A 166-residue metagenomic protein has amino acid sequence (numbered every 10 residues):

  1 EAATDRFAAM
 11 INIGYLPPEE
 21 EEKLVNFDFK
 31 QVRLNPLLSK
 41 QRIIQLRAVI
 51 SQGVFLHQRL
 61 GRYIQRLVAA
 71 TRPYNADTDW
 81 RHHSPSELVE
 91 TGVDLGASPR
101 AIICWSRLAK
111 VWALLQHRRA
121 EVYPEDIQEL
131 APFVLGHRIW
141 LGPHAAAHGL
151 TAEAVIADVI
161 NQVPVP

Functional and structural regions predicted by a protein language model:
A2, R59, C104: Short, well-structured alpha-helical interface segments that form or flank functional binding sites
A2-R6, K23-L24, D126-L130: Alpha-helical scaffold elements adjacent to nucleotide-binding pockets in ATP/GTP-utilizing enzyme cores
T4-A9, G136-H137: Short glycine-/polar-rich loops that comprise or flank the Walker A/P-loop and associated switch/sensor motifs
M10-E87, L115, R119-A120, P124 (+2 more regions): Conserved C-terminal "switch" segment of AAA+ ATPases
D77-P166: C-terminal engagement/docking regions of AAA+ P-loop ATPases
